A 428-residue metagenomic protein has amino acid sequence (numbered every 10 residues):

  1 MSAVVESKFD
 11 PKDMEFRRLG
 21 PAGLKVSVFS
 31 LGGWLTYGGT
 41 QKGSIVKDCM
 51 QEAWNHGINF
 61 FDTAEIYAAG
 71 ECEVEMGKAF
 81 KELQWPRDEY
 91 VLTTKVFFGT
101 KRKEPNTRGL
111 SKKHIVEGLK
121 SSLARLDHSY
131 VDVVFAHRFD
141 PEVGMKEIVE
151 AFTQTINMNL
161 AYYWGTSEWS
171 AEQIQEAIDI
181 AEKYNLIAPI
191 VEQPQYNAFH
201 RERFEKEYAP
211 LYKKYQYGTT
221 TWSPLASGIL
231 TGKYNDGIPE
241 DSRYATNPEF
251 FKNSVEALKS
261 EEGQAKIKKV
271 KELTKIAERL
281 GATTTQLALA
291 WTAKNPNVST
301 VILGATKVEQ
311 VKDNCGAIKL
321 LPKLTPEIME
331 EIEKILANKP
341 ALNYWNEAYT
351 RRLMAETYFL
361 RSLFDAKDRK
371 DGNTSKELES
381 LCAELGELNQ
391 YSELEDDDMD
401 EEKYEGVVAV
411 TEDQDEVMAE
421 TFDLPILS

Functional and structural regions predicted by a protein language model:
M1-Y90, S129, N157: N-terminal binding-site loop/beta-alpha segment at the start of enzyme catalytic domains that lines or forms
S2-D13, F139-K334, R351, T357-S362: Beta/alpha (TIM)-barrel catalytic core signal, keyed to glycine-rich beta->alpha loops juxtaposed to Asp/Glu that bind
S27-V28, D62, P86-Y90, T94 (+4 more regions): Short acidic capping loops at alpha-helix termini that bridge into adjacent secondary structure
G33-S44, K101-V116, H137-V143: Active-site mouth loops of central-metabolism enzymes
Q41-A53, L110-R125, I174-D179: Short, acidic/polar
L123-V143: Active-site groove signature of glycoside hydrolases
L363-R369: C-terminal functional modules
C382-F422: Acidic, Ser/Thr-interspersed intrinsically disordered low-complexity regions
